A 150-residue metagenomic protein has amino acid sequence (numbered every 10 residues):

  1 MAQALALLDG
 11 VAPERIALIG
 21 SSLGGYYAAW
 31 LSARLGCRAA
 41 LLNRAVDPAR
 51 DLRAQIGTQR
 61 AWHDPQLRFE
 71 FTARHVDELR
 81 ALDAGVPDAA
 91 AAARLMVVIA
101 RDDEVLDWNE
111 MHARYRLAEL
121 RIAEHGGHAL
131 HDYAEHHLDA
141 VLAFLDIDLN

Functional and structural regions predicted by a protein language model:
M1-V11: Active-site catalytic motif of lipid deacylating hydrolases and related acyltransferases
A12-I16: Short acidic/histidine-rich motifs immediately flanking catalytic phosphotransfer sites in two-component signaling
A17-I19, A40: Structural motif
I19-A28: Gly/Ala-rich beta-loop-alpha elbow adjacent to hydrolase catalytic centers
W30-R34: Active-site signature of alpha/beta-hydrolase-fold catalytic machinery across serine- and Asp/Cys-nucleophile hydrolases
R38-N150: The alpha/beta-hydrolase serine catalytic core
